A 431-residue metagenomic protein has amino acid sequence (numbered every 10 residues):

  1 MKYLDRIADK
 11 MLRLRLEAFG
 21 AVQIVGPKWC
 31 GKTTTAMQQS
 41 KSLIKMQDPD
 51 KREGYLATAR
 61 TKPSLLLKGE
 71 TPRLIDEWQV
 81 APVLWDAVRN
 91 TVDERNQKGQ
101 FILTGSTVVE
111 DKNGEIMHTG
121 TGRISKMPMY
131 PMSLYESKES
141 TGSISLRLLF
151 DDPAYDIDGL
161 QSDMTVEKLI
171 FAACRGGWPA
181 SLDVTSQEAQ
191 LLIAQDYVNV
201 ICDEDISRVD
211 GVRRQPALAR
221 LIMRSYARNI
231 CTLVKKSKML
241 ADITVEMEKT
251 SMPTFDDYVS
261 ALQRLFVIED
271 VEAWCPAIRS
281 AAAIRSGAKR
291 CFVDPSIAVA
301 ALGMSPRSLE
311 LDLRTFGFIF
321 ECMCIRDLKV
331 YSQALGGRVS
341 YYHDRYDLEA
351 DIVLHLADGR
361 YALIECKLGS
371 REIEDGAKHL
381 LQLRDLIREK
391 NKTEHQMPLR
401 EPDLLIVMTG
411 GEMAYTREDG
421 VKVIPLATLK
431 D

Functional and structural regions predicted by a protein language model:
M1-R13: N-terminal pre-Walker A segment at the start of P-loop NTPase domains
I24: Hydrophobic anchor at the beta1->P-loop junction of P-loop NTPases
K32-T33: Conserved lysine of the Walker
L43-P72: Short glycine-rich substrate-engagement loop in P-loop NTPases that contacts/grips substrate
W85-V109: Conserved catalytic/switch belt of AAA+ P-loop NTPases
E115-R228, T232: Interdomain motor-coupling "hinge/lid" segment immediately C-terminal to the ATP-binding subdomain of NTP-driven enzymes
L182-R360: Accessory nucleic acid-recognition modules appended to NTPase machines
I406-D431: Domain-level recognition of nuclease-like catalytic cores that cleave nucleotide substrates
